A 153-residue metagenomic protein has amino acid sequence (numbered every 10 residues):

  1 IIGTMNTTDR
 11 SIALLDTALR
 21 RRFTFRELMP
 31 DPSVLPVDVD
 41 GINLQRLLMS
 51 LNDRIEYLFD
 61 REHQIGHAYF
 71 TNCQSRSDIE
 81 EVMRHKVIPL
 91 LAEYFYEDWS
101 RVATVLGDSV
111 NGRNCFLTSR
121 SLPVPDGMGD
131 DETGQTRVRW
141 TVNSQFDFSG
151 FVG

Functional and structural regions predicted by a protein language model:
I1-G153: C-terminal regulatory/interaction module of P-loop NTP-utilizing enzymes
